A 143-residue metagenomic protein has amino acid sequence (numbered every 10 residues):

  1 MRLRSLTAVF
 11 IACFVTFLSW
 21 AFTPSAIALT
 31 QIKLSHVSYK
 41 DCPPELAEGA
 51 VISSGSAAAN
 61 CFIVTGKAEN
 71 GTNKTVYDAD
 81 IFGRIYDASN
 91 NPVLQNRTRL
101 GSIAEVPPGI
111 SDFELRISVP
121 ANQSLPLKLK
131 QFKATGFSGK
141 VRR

Functional and structural regions predicted by a protein language model:
M1-T16: Bacterial N-terminal signal peptides that target proteins for export
F22-N60: Transition segment at domain starts
L29, R116-R143: Terminal connector regions
A68-T72: Asparagine-centered strand-capping/turn motif at beta-strand->loop junctions
T75-D78, V93: Short acidic/proline- and small/hydrophobic-mixed sequence motifs that coincide with surface turns and coil-to-beta
D80-G83, T98: Hydrophobic beta-strand segments
I85-N96, V141-R143: Short aromatic-acidic-glycine turn motif
V93-L125: Intrinsically disordered, low-complexity Pro/Gly/Ser/Thr-rich segments with frequent PxxP/GP/PP motifs and embedded
